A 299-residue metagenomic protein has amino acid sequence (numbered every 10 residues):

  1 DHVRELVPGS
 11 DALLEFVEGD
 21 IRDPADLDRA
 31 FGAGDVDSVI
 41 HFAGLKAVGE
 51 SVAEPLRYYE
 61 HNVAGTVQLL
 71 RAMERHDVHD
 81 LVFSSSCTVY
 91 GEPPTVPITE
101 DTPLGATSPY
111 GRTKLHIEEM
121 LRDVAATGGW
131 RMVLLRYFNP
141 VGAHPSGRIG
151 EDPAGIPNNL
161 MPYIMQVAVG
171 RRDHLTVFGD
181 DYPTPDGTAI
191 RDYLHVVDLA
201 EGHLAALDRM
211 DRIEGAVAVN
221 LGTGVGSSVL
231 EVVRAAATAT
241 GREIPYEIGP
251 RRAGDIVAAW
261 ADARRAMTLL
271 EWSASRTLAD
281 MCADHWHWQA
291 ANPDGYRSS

Functional and structural regions predicted by a protein language model:
D1-S38, I156: N-terminal Rossmann/SDR dinucleotide-binding element
V17, L27, G32, G44 (+3 more regions): Conserved Rossmann-like nucleotide-binding pocket used by diverse enzymes that bind dinucleotide cofactors
R22-D23, D35, E54, D262 (+1 more regions): Acidic/polar helix N-cap motif
S38-I40, V82: N-terminal Rossmann-like NAD(P) cofactor-binding module of classical short-chain dehydrogenase/reductase
A43-K46, S85-S86: Conserved NAD(P)H cofactor-binding loop of Rossmann-fold oxidoreductase domains
A53-R71, R75, H79-D80, V89-N139 (+1 more regions): Catalytic helix-loop patch of NAD(P)-dependent Rossmann-fold dehydrogenases
L160-S299: C-terminal substrate-binding subdomain of Rossmann-fold SDR/epimerase-dehydratase oxidoreductases
